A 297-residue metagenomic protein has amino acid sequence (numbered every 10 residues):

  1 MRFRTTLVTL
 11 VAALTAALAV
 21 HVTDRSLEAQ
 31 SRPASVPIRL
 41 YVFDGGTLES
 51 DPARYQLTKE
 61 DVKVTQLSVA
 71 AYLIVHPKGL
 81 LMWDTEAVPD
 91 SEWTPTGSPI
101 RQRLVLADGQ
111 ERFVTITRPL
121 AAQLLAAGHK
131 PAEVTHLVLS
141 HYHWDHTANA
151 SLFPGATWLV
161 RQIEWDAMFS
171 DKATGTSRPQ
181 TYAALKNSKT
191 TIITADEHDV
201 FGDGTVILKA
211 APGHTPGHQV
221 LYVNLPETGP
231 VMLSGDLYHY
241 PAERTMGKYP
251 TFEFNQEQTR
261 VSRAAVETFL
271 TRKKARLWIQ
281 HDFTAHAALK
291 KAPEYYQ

Functional and structural regions predicted by a protein language model:
R2, D24-P37, R54-L57, R260-Q297: C-terminal regulatory/interaction regions
V8-H21: Bacterial N-terminal signal peptides
V20-L125, E133, T228-G235, T271-R276: Metallo-beta-lactamase
Q30, S35, R112-E133, R161-A210 (+1 more regions): Metallo-beta-lactamase
W83-D84, S140, V160-R161, L233-D236 (+1 more regions): Active-site flanking residues adjacent to catalytic metal/cofactor-binding acidic residues
V88, Q180-L185, K189, D196-F201 (+2 more regions): Metallo-beta-lactamase
V134-D145: Metallo-beta-lactamase
S151-P154: Short, conserved loop/helix-junction motifs that constitute active-site signature segments in enzyme catalytic cores
